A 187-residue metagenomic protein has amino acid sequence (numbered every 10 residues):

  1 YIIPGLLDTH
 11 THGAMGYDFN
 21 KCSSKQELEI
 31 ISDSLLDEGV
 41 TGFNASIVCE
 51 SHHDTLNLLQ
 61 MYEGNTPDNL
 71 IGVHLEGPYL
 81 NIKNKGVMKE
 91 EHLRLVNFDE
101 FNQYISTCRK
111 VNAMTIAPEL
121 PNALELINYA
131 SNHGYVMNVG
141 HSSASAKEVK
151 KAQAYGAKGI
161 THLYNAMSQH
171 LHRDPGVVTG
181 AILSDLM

Functional and structural regions predicted by a protein language model:
Y1-C22, L28-E29, D33: Replace "His-x-His-based motif
T11-A14, E29-L58, N69-N81, C108-E119 (+4 more regions): Divalent metal-dependent hydrolysis catalytic cores, especially in the metallo-beta-lactamase
G13-Q26, V87-R94, V136-G140: Active-site mouth loops of central-metabolism enzymes
Y17, S51-H52, N81-I82, G86-E91 (+3 more regions): Short, small-residue-enriched loops and turns at beta-alpha junctions that line or gate enzyme active sites
F19, H53-E63, G86: Metal-dependent catalytic neighborhoods of phosphoester/phosphodiester hydrolases
S24-E27, L58-M61, N97-D99, H172-V178: Charged helix-capping and loop-helix junction motifs
N81-C108: Conserved phosphate-binding/catalytic loop of the ribokinase/pfkB sugar-kinase fold
S106-M187: Active-site core of metal-dependent hydrolases
